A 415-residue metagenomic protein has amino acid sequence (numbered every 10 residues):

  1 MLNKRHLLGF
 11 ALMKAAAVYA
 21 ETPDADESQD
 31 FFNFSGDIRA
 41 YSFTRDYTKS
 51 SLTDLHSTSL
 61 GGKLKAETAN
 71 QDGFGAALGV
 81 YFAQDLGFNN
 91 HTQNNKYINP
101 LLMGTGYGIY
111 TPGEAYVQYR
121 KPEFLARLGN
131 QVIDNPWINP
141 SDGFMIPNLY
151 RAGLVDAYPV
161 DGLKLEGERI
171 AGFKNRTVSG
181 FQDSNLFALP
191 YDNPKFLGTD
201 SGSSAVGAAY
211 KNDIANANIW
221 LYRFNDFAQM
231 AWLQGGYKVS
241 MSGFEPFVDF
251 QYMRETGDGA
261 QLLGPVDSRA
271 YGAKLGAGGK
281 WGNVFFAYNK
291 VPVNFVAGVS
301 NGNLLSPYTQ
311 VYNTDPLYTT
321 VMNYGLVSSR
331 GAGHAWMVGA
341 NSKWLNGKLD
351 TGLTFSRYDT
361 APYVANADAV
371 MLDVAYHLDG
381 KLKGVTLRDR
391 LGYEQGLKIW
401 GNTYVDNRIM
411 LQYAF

Functional and structural regions predicted by a protein language model:
L2, K14-I133, D156-P159, S242 (+4 more regions): Beta-barrel outer-membrane channel/assembly domains of diderm bacteria
D30, D54-L60, I109-G113, R120 (+9 more regions): Residues that define the transmembrane beta-barrel architecture of outer-membrane proteins
A40-S42, A126-P140, L165-G167, V206 (+5 more regions): Transmembrane beta-strand segments that form the barrel wall of outer-membrane beta-barrel proteins
L64, A115-V117, G153, L165 (+8 more regions): Membrane-embedded beta-strands of outer-membrane beta-barrel proteins, especially the hydrophobic/small aromatic
G73-A76, E123-R127, G162-E166, K174 (+6 more regions): Repeated loop/turn-to-beta-strand initiation elements of outer-membrane beta-barrel proteins
L86-F88, L163-S203, F244-V321, G325 (+2 more regions): Outer-membrane beta-barrel translocator/channel fold
P140-P147, F173-R176, G198-D200, Y222-W232 (+5 more regions): Solvent-exposed loop/turn segments connecting transmembrane beta-strands in outer-membrane beta-barrel proteins
V293-Y363, A369-H377: C-terminal structural cap/anchor segments
